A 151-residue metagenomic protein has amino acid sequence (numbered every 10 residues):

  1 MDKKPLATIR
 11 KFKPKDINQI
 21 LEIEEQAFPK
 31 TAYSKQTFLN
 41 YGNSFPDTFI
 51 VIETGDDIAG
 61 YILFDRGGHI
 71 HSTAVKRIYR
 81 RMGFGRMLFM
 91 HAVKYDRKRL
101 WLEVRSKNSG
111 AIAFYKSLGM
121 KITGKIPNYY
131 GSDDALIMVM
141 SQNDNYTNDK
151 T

Functional and structural regions predicted by a protein language model:
M1-K3: Short acidic N-proximal helix/loop "leader" segments that mark the beginning of a domain or an inter-domain linker
A7, K11-I78, R86-H91, Y95 (+1 more regions): Acetyl-CoA-dependent GNAT
S72-F89, R105-A113, S117-L118: Conserved glycine-rich acetyl-CoA-binding loop
Y95-S106: Conserved GNAT acetyl-CoA-binding A-motif
R105-S109, N128-T151: C-terminal "cap" of GNAT-fold acetyltransferases
T123-K125: Beta-hairpin "wing" of winged helix-turn-helix
